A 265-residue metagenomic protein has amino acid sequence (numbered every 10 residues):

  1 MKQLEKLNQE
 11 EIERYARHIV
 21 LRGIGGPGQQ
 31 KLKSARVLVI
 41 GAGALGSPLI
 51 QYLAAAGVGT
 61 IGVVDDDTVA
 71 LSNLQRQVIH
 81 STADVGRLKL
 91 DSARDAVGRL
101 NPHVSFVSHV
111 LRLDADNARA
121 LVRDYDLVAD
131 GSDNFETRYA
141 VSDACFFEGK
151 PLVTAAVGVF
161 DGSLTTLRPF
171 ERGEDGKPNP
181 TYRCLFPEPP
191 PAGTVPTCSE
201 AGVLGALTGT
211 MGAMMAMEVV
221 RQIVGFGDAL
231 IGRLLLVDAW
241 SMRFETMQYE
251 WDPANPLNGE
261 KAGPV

Functional and structural regions predicted by a protein language model:
M1-V265: Adenine nucleotide-associated cytosolic modules
